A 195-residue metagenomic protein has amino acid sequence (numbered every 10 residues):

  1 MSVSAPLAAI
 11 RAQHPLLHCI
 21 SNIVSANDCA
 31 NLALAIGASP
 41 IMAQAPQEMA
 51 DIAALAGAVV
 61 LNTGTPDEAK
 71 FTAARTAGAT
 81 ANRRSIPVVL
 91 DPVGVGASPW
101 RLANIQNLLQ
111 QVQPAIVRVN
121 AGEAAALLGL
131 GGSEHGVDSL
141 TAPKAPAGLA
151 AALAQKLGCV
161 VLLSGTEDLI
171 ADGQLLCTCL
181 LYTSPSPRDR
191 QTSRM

Functional and structural regions predicted by a protein language model:
M1-M42: Glycine-rich phosphate/adenosyl-contacting loop at the front of the ribokinase-like
R11-L16, G173-S184: Glycine/charged-rich beta-loop-alpha catalytic/anionic-binding loops adjacent to active sites
L34, N82, Q155: Anion (oxyanion) recognition and catalysis
G37-T80: Active-site cofactor/substrate anionic-group-binding motifs, chiefly glycine- and Lys/Arg-rich phosphate-binding loops
T80-P87, A115, C159: A short helix->loop->beta-strand "cap" motif at the edges of active sites that frequently abuts
P99-L176: Conserved phosphate/ATP/ADP-binding segment of small-molecule kinases
Y182-M195: Single conserved hydrophobic/aromatic residue that forms the stacking wall/gate of nucleotide- or nucleobase-binding
